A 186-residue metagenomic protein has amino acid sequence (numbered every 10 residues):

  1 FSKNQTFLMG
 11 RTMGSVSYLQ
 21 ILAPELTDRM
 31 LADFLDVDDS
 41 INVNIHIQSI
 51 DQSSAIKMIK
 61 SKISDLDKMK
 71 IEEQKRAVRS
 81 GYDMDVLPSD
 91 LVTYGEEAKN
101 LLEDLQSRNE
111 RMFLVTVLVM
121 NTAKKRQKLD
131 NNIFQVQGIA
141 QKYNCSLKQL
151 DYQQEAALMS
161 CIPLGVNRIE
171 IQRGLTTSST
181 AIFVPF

Functional and structural regions predicted by a protein language model:
F1-P185: Extended, folded cores of ATP/NTP-driven motor/assembly subunits in large transport and secretion machines
